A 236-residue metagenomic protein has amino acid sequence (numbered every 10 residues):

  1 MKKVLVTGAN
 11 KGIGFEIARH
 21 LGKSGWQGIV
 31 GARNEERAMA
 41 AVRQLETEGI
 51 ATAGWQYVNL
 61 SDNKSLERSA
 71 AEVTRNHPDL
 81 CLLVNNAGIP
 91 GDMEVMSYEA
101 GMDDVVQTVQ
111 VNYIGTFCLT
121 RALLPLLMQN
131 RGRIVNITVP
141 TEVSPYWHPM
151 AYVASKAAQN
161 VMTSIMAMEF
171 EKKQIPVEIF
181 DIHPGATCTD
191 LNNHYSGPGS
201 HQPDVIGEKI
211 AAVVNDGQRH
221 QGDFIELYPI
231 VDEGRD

Functional and structural regions predicted by a protein language model:
M1-I29: Canonical Rossmann dinucleotide-binding motif of NAD(H)/NADP(H)-dependent dehydrogenases/reductases, specifically
T7, L80-G88, N112, N136 (+1 more regions): Rossmann-fold scaffold of SDR-type NAD(P)-dependent oxidoreductases
S24-A40: Conserved glycine-rich Rossmann-like NAD(P)H-binding loop of the short-chain dehydrogenase/reductase
E35, Y57-S69: The beta1-alpha1 cofactor-binding region of Rossmann-like NAD(H)/NADP(H)-dependent oxidoreductases
I50-A51, E72-N85, G91: A glycine-rich helix->loop->beta "capping" turn within Rossmann-like NAD(P)(H)-dependent oxidoreductase domains
S65-R68, G115-A122: Conserved mid-core alpha-helix of short-chain dehydrogenase/reductase
I89-V109, I114-F117, M128-K173: Catalytic loop of short-chain dehydrogenase/reductase
V177-T189, N193-D236: C-terminal helical subdomain
